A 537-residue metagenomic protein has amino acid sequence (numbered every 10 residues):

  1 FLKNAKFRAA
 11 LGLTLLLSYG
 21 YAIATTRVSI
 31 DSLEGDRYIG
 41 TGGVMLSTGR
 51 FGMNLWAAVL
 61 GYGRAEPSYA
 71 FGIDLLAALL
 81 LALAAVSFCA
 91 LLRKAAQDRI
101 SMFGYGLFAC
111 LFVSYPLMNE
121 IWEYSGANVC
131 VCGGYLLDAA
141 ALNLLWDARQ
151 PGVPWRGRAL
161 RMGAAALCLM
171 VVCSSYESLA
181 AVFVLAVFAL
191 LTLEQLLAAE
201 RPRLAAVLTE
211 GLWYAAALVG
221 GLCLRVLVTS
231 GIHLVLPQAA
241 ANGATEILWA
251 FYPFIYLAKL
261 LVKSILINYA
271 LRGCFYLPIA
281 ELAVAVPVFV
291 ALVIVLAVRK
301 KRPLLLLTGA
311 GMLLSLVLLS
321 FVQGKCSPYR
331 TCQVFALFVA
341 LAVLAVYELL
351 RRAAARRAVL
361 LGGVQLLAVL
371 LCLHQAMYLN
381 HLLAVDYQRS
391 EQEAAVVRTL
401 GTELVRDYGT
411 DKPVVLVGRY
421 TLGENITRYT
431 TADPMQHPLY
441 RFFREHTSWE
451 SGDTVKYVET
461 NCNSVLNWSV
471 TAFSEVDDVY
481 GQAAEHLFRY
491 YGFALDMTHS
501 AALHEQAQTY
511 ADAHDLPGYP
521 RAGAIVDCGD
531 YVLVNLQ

Functional and structural regions predicted by a protein language model:
L2-S47, F51, L55-A57, G61-G104 (+5 more regions): Intrinsically disordered, polar/acidic, low-complexity terminal segments
L17-A22, G63, E210-A285: Membrane-lumen/periplasm interface segments of specific transmembrane helices in polyprenyl phosphate-linked
L46, R50, I100-W146, S174-Y176 (+2 more regions): Membrane-interface micro-motifs in multi-pass membrane enzymes
V86, A90, L277-P303: Hydrophobic, aromatic-rich transmembrane alpha-helices and their immediate juxtamembrane boundary segments
D138-R161, E194-R201: Membrane-interface transmembrane helices that cradle and orient dolichyl/undecaprenyl
R158-E177, V182-F188, G220: Membrane-interface alpha helices of multi-pass inner-membrane proteins
R158-R161, E348-Y378: Signature aromatic-anchored transmembrane alpha helix within multi-pass, membrane-resident enzymes that catalyze glycan
V182-V219: Perimembrane helix-loop-helix junctions
